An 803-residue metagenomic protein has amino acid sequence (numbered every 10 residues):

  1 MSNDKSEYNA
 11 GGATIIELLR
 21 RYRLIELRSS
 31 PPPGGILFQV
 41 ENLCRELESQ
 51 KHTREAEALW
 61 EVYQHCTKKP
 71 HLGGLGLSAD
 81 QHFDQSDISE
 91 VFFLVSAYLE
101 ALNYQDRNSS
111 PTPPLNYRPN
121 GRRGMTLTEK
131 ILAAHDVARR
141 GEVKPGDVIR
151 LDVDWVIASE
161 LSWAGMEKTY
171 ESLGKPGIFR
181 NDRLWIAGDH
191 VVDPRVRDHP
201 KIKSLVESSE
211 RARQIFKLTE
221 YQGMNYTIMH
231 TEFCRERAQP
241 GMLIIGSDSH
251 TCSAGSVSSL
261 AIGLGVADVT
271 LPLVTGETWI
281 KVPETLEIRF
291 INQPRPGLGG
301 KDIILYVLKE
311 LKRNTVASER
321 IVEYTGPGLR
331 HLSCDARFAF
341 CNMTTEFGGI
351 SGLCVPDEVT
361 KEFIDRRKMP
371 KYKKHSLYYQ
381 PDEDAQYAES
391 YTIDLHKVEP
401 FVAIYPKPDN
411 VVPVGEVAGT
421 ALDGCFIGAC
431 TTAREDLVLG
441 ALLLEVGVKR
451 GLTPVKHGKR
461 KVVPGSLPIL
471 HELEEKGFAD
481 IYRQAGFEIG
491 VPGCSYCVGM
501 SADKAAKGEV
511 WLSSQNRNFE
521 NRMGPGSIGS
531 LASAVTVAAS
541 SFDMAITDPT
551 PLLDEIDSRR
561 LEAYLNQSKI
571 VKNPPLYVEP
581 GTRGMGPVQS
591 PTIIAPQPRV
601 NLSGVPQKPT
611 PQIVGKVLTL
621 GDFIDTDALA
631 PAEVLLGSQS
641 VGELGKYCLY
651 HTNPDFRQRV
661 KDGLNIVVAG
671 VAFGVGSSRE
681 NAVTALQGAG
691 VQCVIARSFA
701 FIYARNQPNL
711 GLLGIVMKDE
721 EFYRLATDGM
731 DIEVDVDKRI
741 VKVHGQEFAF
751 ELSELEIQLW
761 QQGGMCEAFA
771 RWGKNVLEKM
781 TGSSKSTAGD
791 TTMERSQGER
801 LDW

Functional and structural regions predicted by a protein language model:
M1-W803: Fe-S-dependent hydro-lyases/dehydratases of central metabolism
